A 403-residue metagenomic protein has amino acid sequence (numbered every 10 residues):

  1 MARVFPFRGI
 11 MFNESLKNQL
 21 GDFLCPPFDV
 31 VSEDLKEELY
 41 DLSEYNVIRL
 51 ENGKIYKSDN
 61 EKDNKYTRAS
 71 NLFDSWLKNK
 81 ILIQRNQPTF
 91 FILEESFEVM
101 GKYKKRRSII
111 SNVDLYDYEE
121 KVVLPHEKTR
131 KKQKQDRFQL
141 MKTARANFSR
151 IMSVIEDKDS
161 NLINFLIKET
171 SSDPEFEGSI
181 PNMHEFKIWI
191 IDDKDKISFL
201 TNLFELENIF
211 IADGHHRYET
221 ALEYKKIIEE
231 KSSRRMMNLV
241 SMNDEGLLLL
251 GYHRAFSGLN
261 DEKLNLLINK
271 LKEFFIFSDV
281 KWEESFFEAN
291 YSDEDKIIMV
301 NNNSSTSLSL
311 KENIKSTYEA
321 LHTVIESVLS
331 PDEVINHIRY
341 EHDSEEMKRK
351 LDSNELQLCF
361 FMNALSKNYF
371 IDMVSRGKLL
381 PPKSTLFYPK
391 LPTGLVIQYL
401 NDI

Functional and structural regions predicted by a protein language model:
M1-I403: Surface-exposed, charge/polar-rich loops and edge strands
